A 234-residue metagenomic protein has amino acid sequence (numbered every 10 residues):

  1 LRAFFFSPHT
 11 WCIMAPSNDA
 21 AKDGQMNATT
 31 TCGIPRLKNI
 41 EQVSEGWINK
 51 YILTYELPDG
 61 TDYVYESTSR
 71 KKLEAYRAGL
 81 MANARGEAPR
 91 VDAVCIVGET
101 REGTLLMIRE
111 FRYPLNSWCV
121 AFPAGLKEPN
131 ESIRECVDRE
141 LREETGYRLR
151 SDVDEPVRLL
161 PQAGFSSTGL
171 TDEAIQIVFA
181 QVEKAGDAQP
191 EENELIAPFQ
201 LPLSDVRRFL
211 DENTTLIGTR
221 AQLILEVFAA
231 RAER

Functional and structural regions predicted by a protein language model:
F4-F6: Aromatic (phenylalanine/tyrosine) cluster motif
A15, D19-A21, N27-I34, N39 (+7 more regions): Nudix hydrolase/Nudix homology domain
D19, G24-Y51, E56-T61, K72 (+1 more regions): Alpha-helical and coiled-coil interaction segments, frequently adjacent to or embedded within charge-biased
E41-S44, R85-A88, T168-G169: Short Gly/Pro-enriched turn/cap motifs at secondary-structure boundaries
W47-C95, R101: Acidic, metal-coordinating catalytic segment for phosphate/diphosphate chemistry, firing primarily on the Nudix
N83-R139: Conserved Nudix-box catalytic region and its N-terminal flanking loop in Nudix hydrolases and closely related
R90-D92, E99-E102, R112-P114, R142 (+1 more regions): Active-site segment of metal-dependent pyrophosphate-handling enzymes, primarily the Nudix hydrolase catalytic core
